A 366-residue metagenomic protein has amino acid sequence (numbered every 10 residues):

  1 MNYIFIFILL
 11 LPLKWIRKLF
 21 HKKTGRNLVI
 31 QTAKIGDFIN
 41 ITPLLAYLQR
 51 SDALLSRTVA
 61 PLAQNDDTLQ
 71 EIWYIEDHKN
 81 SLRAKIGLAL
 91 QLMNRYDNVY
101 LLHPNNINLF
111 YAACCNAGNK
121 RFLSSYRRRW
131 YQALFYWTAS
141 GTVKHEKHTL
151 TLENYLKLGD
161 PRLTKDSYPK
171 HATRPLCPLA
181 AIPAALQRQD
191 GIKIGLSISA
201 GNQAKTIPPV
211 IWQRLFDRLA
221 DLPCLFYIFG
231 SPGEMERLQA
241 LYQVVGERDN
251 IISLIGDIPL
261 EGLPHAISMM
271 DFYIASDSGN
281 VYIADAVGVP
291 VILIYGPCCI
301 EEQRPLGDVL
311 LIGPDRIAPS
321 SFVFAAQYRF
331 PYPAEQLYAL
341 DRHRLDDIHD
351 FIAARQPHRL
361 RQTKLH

Functional and structural regions predicted by a protein language model:
M1-H366: Catalytic machinery of carbohydrate-active enzymes, primarily nucleotide-sugar-dependent glycosyltransferases
